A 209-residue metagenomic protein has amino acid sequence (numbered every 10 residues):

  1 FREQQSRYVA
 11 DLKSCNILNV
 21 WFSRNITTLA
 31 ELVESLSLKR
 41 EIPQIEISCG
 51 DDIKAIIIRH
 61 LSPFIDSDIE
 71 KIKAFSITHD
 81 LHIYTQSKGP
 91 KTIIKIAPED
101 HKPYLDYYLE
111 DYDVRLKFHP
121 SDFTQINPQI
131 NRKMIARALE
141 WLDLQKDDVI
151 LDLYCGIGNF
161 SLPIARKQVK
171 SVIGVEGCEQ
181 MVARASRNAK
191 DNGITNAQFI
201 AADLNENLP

Functional and structural regions predicted by a protein language model:
F1-I42: Extended interfacial segments that mediate partner engagement and assembly in macromolecular machines
R2-Q5, I58-S62, A97: Secondary-structure transition/turn motif
Q4-S6, G50-D52, K88, E110-Y112: Short acidic-glycine loop/turn motifs at beta-strand connectors
D11, D52-L61, R115-H119: Short, aliphatic-rich beta-strand segments
L12-K13, I17, I56-I58, A74 (+1 more regions): Accessory substrate-recognition/RNA-binding modules or partner subunits associated with SAM-dependent
P43-G50: Short edge beta-strands and adjacent turn/loop segments
P63-P209: Rossmann-like S-adenosyl-L-methionine
